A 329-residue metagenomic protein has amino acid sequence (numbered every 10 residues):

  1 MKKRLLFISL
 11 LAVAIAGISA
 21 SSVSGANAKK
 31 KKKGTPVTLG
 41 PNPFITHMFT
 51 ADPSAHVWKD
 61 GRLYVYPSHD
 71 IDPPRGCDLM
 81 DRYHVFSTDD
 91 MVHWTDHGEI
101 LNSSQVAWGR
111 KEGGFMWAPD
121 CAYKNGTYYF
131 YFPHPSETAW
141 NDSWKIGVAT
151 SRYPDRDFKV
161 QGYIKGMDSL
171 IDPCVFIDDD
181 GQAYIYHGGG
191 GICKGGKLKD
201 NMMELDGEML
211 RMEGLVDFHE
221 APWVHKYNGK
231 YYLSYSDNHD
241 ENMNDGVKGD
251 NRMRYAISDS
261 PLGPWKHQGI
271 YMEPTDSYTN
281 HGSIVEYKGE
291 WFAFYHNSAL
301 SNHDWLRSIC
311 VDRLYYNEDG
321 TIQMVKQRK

Functional and structural regions predicted by a protein language model:
M1-K29: Bacterial Sec-dependent N-terminal signal peptides
V23-K329: Carbohydrate-active catalytic/glycan-binding domains of CAZyme proteins, especially the secreted or lumenal ectodomains
